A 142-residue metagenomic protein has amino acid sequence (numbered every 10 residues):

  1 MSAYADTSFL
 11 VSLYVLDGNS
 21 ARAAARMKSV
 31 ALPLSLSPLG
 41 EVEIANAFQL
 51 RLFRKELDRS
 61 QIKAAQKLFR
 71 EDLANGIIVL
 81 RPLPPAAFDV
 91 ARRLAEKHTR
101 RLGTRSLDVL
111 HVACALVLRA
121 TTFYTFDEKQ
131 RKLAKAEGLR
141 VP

Functional and structural regions predicted by a protein language model:
M1-E43, A47, R51-A64, E137-R140: Short, well-structured N-terminal submotif of metal-dependent ribonuclease cores
T7, V11, L36, N75-L80 (+1 more regions): Generic secondary-structure boundary/loop-capping signal
S20-R22, K67, V109-V112: A generic local structural motif
S35, R81, F123, R140-P142: A local structural micro-motif
L39, A45-L94: Active-site-proximal, substrate-binding regions of enzyme catalytic domains and RNA-binding/basic surfaces
I77-E128, K132: Active-site neighborhoods of divalent-metal-dependent phosphate/nucleic-acid chemistry enzymes
